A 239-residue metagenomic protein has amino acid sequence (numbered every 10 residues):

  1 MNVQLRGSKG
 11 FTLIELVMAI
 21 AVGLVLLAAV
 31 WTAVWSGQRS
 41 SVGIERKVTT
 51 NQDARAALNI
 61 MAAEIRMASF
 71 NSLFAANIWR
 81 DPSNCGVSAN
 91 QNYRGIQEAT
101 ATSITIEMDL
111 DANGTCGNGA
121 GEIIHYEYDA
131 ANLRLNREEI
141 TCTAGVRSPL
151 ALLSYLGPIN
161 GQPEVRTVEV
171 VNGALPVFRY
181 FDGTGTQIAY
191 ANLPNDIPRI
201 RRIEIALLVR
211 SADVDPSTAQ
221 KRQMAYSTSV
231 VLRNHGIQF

Functional and structural regions predicted by a protein language model:
M1-F11: N-terminal leader/signal peptides at the extreme start of proteins
N2, R39, E45, T49 (+2 more regions): Short linear sequence signals and composition-biased patches located at protein termini or domain-edge surfaces
G7, D129, D182: Acidic surface patches and DE-rich sequence motifs
T12-W35: Alpha-helical hydrophobic helix detector
V17, M61, I205: Conserved S/T- and glycine-rich ATP-binding loop of Class I adenylate-forming
A29-L150, V231-L232: Extracytoplasmic beta-strand-rich oligomerization domains located immediately C-terminal to a leader/signal peptide
L153: Metal-dependent phosphodiesterase/nuclease catalytic metal-binding core
